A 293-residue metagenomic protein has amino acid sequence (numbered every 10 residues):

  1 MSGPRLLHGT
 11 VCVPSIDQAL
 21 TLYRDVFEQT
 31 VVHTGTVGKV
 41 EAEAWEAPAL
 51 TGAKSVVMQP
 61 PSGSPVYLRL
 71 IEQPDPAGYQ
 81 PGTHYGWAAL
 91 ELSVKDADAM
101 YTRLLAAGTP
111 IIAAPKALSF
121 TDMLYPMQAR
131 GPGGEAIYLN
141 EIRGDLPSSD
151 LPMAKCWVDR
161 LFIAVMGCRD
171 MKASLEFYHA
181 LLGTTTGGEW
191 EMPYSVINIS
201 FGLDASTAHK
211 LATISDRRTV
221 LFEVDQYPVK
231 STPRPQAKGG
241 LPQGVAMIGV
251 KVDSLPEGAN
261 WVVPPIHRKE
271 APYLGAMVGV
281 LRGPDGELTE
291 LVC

Functional and structural regions predicted by a protein language model:
S2, V11, T34-G35, V66-I71 (+6 more regions): Vicinal oxygen chelate
L6-L7, G86-A89, L161-F162, L241-V245: Eukaryotic phosphotyrosine signaling hubs
C12-S64, A117-F120, M166-T219: Core segments of cupin and vicinal oxygen chelate
D17-G35, Q80-W87, A99-T109, A173-E176 (+5 more regions): Extended intrinsically disordered, low-complexity coil regions enriched in Ser, Thr, Gly, Ala and often Pro
K39-A44, D75-Q80, D145-D150, S195-I199 (+1 more regions): A short, acidic/glycine-rich surface segment
E46-P48, Q80-T83, A154-K155, L203 (+1 more regions): Short consensus segments that form the blades of beta-propeller domains, in both extracellular/periplasmic
V57, A77-G82, K95: Post-signal peptide N-terminal segment of secreted/secretory-pathway proteins
P61, P65-E72, W87: Extended catalytic-interface subdomain
